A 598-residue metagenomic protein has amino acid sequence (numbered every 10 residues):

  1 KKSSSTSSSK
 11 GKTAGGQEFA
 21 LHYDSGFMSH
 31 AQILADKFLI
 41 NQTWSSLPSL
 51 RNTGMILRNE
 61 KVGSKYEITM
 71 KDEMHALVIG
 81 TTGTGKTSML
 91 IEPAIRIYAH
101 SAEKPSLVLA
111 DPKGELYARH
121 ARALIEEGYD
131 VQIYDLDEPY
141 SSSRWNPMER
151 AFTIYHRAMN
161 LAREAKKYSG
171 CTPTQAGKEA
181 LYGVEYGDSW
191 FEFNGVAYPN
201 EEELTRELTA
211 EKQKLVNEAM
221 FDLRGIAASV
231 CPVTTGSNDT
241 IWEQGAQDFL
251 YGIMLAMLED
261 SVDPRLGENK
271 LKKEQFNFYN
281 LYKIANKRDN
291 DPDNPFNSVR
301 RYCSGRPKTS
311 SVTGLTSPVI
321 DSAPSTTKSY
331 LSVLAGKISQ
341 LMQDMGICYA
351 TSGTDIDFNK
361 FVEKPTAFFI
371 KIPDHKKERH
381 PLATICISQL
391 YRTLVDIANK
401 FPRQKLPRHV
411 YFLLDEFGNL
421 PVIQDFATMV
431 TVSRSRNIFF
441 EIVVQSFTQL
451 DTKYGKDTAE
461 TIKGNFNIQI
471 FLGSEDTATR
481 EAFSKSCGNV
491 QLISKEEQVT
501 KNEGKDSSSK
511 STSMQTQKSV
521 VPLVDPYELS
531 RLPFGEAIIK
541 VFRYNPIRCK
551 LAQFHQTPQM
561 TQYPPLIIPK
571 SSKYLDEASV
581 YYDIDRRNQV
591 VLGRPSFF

Functional and structural regions predicted by a protein language model:
K1-I40: N-terminal accessory nucleic-acid engagement/regulatory domains that precede and modulate ATP-driven motor cores
S3, T13, Q42, T53 (+5 more regions): N-terminal cationic leader/targeting segments used for protein routing and processing
S3-S8, A176, Y186, Y198-E211 (+1 more regions): Serine/threonine-rich low-complexity intrinsically disordered regions
S29-K65: N-terminal pre-Walker A segment at the start of P-loop NTPase domains
L34-N41, P381, F417, S474: A short glycine-/small-residue-rich loop at the edge of a beta-strand within enzyme catalytic domains
W44, C231-I241, D263-K273, I493-Q517: Low-complexity, polar-biased intrinsically disordered regions enriched in Pro/Ser/Thr/Gly
S49, N59-G63, E67-I438, K453-Y454 (+2 more regions): P-loop NTPase motor domains
V430-I538: Conserved ATP-driven motor cores of ASCE-family P-loop NTPases powering translocation/secretion/packaging/pilus
